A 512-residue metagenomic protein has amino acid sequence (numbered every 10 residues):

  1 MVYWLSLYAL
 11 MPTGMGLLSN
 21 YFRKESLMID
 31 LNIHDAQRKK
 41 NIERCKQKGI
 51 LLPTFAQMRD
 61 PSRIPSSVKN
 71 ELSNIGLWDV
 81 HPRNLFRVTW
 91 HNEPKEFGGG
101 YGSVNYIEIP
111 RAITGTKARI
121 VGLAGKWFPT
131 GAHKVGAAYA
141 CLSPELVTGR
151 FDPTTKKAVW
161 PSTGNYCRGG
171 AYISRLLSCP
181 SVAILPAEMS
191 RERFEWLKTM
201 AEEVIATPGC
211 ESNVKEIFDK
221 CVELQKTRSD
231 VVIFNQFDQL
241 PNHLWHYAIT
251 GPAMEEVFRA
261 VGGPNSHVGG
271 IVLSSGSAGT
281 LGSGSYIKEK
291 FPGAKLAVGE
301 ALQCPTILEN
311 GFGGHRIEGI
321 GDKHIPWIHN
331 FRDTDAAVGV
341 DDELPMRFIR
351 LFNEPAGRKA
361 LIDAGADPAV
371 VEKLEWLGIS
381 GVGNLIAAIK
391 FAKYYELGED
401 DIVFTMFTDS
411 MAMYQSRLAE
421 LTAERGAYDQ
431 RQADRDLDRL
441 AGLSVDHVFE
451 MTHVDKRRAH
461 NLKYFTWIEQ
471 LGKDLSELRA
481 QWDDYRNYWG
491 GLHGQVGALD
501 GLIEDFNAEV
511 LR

Functional and structural regions predicted by a protein language model:
T13-L27: Short, Lys/Arg-enriched N-terminal segments with co-localized hydrophobic residues within the first ~10-30 amino acids
S26-R512: PLP-dependent amino-acid enzyme catalytic core
